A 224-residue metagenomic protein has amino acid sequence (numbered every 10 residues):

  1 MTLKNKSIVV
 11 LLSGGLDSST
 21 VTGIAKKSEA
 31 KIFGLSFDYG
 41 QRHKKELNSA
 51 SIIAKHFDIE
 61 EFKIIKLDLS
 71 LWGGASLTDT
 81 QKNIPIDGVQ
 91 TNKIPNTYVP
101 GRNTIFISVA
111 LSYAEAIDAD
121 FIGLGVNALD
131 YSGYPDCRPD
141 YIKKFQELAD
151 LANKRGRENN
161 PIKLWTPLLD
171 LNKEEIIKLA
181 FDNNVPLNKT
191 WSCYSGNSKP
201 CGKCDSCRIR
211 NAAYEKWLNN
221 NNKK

Functional and structural regions predicted by a protein language model:
M1-N183: ATP-dependent adenylation/nucleotidyltransferase module used to activate substrates
P167, W191, I209-A213: Low-complexity, intrinsically disordered or weakly predicted helical/coil tracts enriched in serine/threonine
D182-G202: Immediate flanking context of iron-sulfur cluster ligation sites
G196-K224: Iron-sulfur (Fe-S) cluster-binding segments and ferredoxin-like electron-carrier domains, especially [2Fe-2S]
